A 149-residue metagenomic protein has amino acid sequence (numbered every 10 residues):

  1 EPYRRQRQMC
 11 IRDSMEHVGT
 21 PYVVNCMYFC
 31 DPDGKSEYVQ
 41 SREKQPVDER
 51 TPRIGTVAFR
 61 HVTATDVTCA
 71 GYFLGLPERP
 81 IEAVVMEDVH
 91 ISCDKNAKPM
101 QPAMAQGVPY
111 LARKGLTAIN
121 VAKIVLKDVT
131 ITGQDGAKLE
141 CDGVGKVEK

Functional and structural regions predicted by a protein language model:
E1-D13: Single conserved hydrophobic/aromatic residue that forms the stacking wall/gate of nucleotide- or nucleobase-binding
Y3, E16, R53, T65 (+4 more regions): Residue-level signal for WD-repeat beta-propeller blades
Q8, G19-P21, T51, T56 (+6 more regions): Detector for repetitive beta-architecture
R12-E16, N25-M27, R60, T65 (+7 more regions): Feature marks extracellular polysaccharide-active and adherence modules
G19-T51, L76, S92-T117, G136-G145: Acidic/polar low-complexity surface segments
D31-G34, T56, R60, T65 (+3 more regions): Lectin-type carbohydrate-recognition ectodomains
C69-G71, A137: One face of beta-strands
